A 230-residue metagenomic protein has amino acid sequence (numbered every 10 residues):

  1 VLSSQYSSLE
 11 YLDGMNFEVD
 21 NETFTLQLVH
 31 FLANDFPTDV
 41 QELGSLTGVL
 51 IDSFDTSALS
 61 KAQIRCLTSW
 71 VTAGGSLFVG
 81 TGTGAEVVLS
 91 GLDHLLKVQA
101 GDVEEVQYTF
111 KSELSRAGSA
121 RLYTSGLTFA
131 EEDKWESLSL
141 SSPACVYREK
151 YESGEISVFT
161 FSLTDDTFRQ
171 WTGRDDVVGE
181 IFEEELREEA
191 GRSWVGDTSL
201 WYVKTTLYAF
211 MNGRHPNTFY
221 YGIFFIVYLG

Functional and structural regions predicted by a protein language model:
V1-F54, T81-T83, R187-G191: Aromatic-Pro/Gly-enriched surface loop or interdomain linker that acts as a lid/target-recognition segment
L9-E10, A85-L89, D166-F168: Short catalytic/ligand-binding loop motif for oxyanion handling, primarily in non-cytosolic enzymes, centered on
M15-V19, L92-K97, G173-D175: Short secondary-structure boundary/capping segments
Q27, Q99, Q107-T109, R148-K150 (+1 more regions): Ser/Thr- (and often Asn-) enriched beta-sheet segments in non-cytosolic proteins
N34-Q41, V103-V106, A144-V146, D166: A short acidic, often aromatic-flanked loop/helix-cap motif at beta-alpha or helix-coil junctions that lines enzyme
S45-G48, A73-L77, G126-L229: A glycine-centered loop/beta-turn motif at secondary-structure junctions
T56-S142: A glycine-rich, often tryptophan-bearing local segment used as a flexible ligand/cofactor-contacting loop or short
